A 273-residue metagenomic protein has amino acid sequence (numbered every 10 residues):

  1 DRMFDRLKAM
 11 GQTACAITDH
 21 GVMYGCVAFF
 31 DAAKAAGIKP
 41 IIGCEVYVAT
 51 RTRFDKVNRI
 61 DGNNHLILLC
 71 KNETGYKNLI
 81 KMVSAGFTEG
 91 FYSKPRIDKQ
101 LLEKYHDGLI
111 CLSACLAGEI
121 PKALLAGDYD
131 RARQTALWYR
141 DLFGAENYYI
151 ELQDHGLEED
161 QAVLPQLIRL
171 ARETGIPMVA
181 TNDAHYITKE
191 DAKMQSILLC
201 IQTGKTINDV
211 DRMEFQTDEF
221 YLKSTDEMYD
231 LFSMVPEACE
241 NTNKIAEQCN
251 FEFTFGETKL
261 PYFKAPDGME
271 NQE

Functional and structural regions predicted by a protein language model:
D1-E273: Phosphodiester-processing cores and adjacent nucleic acid-binding clamps
